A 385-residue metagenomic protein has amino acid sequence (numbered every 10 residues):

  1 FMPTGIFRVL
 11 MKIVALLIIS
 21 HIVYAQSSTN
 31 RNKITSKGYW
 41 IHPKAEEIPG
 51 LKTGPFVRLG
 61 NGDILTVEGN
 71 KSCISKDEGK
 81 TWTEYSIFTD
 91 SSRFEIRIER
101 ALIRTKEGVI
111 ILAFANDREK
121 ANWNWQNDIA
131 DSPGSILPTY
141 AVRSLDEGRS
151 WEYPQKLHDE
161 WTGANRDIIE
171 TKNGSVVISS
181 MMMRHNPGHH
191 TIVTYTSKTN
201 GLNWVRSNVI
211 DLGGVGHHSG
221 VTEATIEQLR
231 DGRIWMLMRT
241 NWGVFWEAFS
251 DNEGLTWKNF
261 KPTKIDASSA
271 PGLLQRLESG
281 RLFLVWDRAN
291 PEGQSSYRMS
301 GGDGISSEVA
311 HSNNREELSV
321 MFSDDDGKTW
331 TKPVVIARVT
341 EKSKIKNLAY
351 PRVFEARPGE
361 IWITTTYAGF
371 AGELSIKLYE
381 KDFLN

Functional and structural regions predicted by a protein language model:
F1-V9: N-terminal secretory signal peptides that target proteins for export/translocation
R8-L16: Sec-dependent signal peptide recognition, specifically the positively charged N-region followed immediately by
A15-A25: Hydrophobic h-region of N-terminal signal peptides that target proteins for export in Gram-negative bacteria
Y24-N385: Asp-box/BNR beta-propeller blade signature and adjacent active/binding-site loops in extracellular glycan-interacting
